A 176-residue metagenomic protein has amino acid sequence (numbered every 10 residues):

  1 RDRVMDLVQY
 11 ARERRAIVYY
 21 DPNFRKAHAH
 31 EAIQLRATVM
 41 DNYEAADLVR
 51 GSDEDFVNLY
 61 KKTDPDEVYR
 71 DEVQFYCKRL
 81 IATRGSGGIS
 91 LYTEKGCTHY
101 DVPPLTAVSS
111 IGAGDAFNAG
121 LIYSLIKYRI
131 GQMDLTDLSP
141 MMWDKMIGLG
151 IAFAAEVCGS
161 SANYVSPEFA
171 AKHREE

Functional and structural regions predicted by a protein language model:
R1-R70, G88: Conserved beta-alpha-beta core of the PfkB/ribokinase-like small-molecule kinase fold
Q9-Y10, K61-E176: Conserved phosphate-binding/catalytic region of the ribokinase-like
